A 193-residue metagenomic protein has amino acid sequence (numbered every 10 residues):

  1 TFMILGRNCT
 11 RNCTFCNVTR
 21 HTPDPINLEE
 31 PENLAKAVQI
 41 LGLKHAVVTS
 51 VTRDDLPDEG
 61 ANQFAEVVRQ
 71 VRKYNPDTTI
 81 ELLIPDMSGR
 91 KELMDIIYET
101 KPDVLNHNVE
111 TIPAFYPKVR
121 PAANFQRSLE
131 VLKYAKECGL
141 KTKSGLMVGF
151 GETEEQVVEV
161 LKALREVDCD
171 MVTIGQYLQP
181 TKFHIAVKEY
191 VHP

Functional and structural regions predicted by a protein language model:
T1, L5, E32-G42, E66-T78 (+2 more regions): Auxiliary Fe-S-binding modules of radical SAM enzymes
T1-E30: Canonical Radical SAM [4Fe-4S] cluster-binding loop centered on the CxxxCxxC motif and its immediate flanking residues
R11-N12, P25, Q39-V47: Short, flexible active-site-proximal loops enriched in glycine and acidic residues
C13, V48, H107, L164 (+1 more regions): Conserved, mostly hydrophobic/aromatic
F15-V18, T49-V51, N75-P76, K141-T142: A generic short-segment signal for beta-strand/edge and adjacent turn/coil regions
R20-A35, R53-I96, V148-Q156: Canonical radical SAM enzyme core domain
V47-P57, M87-R90, D103-F125, K141-K143 (+2 more regions): Conserved radical SAM core fold
